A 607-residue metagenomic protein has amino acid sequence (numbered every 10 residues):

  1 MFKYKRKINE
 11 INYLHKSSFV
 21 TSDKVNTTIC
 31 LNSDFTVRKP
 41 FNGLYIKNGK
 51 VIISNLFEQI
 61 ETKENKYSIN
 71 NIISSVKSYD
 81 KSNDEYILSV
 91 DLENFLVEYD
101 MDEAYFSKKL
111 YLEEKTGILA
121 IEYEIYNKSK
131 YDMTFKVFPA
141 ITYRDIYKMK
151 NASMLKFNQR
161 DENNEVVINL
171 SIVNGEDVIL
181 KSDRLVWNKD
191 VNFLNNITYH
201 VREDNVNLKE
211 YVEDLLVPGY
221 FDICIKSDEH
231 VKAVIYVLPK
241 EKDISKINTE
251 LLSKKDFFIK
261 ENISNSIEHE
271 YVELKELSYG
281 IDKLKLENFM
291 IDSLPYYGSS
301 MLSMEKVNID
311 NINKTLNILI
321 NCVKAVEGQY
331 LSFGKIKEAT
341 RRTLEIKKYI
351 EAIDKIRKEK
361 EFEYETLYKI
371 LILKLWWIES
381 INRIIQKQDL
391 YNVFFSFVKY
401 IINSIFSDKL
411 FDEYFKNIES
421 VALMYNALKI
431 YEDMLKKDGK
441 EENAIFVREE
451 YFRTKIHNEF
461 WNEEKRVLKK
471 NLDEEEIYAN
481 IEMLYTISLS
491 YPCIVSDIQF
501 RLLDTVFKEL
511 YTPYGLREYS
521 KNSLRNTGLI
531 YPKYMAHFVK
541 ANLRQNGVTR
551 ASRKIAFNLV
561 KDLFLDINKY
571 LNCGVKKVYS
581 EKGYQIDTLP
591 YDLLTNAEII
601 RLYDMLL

Functional and structural regions predicted by a protein language model:
M1-A325, D433, R544-A551, F564 (+1 more regions): Terminal accessory carbohydrate-recognition/targeting modules of carbohydrate-active enzymes
F2-Y45, N288-D310, K314-K324, L331-S332 (+6 more regions): C-terminal capping/lid segments that line or modulate ligand- or cofactor-binding pockets
E98, N164, H230, C322-V323 (+5 more regions): Glycan-recognition and catalytic cores of secretory/periplasmic carbohydrate-active enzymes
L170-L194, E365-L371, E379-Q388, F395 (+2 more regions): Extended ligand-binding clefts on enzyme/binding-domain cores
N205, K209, E213-F221, G328-R341 (+3 more regions): Residues lining hydrophobic/aromatic ligand-binding pockets adjacent to catalytic sites
K246-F258, S266, E270, L277 (+8 more regions): Extended, well-ordered alpha-helical scaffold segments
M424-Y425: Extended, leucine-rich alpha-helical cores of fungal transcription factors
